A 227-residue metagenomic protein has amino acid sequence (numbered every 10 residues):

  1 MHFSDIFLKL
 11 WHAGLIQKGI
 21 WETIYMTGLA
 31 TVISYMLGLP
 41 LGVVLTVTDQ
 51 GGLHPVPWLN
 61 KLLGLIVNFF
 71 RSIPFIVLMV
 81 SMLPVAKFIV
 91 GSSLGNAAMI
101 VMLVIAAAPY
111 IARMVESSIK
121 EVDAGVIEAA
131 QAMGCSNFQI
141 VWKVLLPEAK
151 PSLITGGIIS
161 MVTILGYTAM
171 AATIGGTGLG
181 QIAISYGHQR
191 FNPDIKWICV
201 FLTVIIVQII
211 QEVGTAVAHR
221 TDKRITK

Functional and structural regions predicted by a protein language model:
I16-V47: Transmembrane alpha-helix signature in integral membrane proteins
K18, E22-M26, R71, F75-Y110 (+1 more regions): Loop-to-helix entry region at the N-terminal start of transmembrane alpha-helices in multi-pass membrane transporters
M36-L41, A97-V101, I105-I127, G157-I158 (+2 more regions): Membrane-embedded alpha-helices of multi-pass transport/permease systems
V44-Q50, I195-K227: C-terminal transmembrane helix and the adjacent membrane-cytosol boundary/short C-terminal tail of inner/organellar
V44-S81, L103, A108, M114-S117: Cytoplasmic-entry segments and transmembrane alpha-helices of multi-pass inner-membrane transporters
M114-L153, A183, K223, K227: Short cytoplasmic-facing helical segments at TM-TM junctions of multi-pass membrane proteins
N137-M170, G214: Transmembrane alpha-helices
Y167-L202, D222, K227: Glycine-rich helix-loop "coupling/hinge" segments at transmembrane-helix boundaries in multipass transporters
